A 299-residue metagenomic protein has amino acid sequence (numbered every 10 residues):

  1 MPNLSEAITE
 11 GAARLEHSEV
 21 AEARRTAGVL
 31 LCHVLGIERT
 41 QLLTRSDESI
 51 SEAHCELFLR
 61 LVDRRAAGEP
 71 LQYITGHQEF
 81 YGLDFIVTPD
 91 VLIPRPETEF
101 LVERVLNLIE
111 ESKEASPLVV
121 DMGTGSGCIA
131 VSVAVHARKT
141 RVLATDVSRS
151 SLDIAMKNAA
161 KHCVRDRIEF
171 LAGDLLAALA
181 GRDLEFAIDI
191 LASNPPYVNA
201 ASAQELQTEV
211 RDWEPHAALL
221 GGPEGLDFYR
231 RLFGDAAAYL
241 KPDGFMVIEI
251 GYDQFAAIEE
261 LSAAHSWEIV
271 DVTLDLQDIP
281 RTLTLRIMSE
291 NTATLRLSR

Functional and structural regions predicted by a protein language model:
M1-T26: Non-catalytic nucleic-acid substrate-recognition regions in nucleic-acid-modifying enzymes
P2, V29-L108: Conserved AdoMet
L30, G68, T98, I129 (+5 more regions): Residue-level signal for inorganic ion chemistry
E97-E205: Conserved SAM/SAH cofactor-binding pocket of Class I
V164, E214, L240-P242: Helix-to-beta-strand junctions that scaffold the AdoMet/dcAdoMet cofactor pocket in Class I SAM-dependent enzymes
Y197-D227: Mobile active-site "lid"/loop adjacent to the S-adenosyl-L-methionine
P223-R286: Conserved Class I SAM-dependent methyltransferase catalytic core
M288-R299: Flexible, glycine-/basic-rich loop-and-beta segments that form/coincide with the SAM-dependent methyltransferase
